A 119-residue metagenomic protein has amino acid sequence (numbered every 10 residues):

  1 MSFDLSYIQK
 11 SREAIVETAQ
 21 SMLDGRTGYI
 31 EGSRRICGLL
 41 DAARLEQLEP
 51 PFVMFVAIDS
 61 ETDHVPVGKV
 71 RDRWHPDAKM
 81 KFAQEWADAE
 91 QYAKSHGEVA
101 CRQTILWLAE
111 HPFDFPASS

Functional and structural regions predicted by a protein language model:
M1-S119: Acidic, Ser/Pro/Thr-rich low-complexity regulatory regions and the short amphipathic helical interaction modules they
